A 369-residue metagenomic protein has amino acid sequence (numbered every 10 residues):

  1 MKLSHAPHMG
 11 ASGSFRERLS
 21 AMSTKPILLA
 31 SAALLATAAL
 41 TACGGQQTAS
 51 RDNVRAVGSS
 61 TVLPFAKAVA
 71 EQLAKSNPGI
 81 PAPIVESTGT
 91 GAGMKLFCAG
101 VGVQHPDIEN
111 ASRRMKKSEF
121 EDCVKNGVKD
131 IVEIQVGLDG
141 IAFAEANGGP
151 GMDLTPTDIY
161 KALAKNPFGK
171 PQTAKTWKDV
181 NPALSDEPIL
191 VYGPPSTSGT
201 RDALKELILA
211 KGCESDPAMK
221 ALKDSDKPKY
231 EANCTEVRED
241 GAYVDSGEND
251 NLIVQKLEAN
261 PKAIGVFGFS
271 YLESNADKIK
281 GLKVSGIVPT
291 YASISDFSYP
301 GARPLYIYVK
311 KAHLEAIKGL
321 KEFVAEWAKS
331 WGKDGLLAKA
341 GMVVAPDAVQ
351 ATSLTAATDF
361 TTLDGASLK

Functional and structural regions predicted by a protein language model:
S4-M9, S14-A30: Bacterial N-terminal signal peptides that target proteins for export
A39-A42: C-terminal motif of bacterial Sec signal peptides marking the signal peptidase cleavage site
G44-K369: Flexible loop/hinge segments at secondary-structure junctions
